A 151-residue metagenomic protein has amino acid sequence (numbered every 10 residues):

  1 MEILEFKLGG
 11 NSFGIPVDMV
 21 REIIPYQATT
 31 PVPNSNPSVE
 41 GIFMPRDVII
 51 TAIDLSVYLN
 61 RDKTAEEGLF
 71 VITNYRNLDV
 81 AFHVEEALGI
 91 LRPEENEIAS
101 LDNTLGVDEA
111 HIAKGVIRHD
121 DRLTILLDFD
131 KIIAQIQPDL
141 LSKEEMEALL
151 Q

Functional and structural regions predicted by a protein language model:
M1-Q151: An acidic, low-aromatic, low-complexity terminal/linker signal
